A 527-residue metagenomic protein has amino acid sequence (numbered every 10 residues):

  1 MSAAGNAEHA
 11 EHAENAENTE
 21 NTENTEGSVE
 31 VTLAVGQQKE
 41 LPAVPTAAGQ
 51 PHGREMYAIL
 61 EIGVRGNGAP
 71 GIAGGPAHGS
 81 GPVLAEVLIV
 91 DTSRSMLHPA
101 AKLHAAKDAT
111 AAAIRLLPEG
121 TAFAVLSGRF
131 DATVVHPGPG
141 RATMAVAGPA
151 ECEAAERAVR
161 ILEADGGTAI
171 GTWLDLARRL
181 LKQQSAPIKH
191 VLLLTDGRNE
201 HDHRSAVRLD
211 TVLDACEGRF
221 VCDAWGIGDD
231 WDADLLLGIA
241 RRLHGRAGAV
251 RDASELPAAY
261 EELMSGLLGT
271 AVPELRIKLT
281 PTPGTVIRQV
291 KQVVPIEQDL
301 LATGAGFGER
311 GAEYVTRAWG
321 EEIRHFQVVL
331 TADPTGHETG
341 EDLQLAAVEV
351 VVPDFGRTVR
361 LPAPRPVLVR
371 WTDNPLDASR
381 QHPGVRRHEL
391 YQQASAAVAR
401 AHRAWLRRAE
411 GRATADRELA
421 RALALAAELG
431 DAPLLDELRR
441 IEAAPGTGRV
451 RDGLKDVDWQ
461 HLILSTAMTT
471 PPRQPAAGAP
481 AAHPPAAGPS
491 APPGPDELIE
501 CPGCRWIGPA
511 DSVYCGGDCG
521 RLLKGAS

Functional and structural regions predicted by a protein language model:
S2-A3, A7, T25, A34-V35 (+5 more regions): Exposed acidic/Ser/Thr-rich ligand/metal-binding surfaces
S2-N6, N24-A47, L279-T282, R288 (+3 more regions): Intrinsically disordered, low-complexity linkers and stems that provide flexible hinges in membrane-associated
A7-T25: Long, intrinsically disordered low-complexity tandem-repeat segments
V29-K39, M56, E61-G63, L88-I89 (+4 more regions): PAZ/PAZ-like end-binding module
P51, W319-E321, G508: Surface-exposed coil/turn segments at beta-strand junctions on protein surfaces, enriched
D210-V221, A233-P353: Acidic, polar loop-rich interaction surfaces within structured domains
A332-G516, R521-S527: Long, acidic serine/threonine- and proline-rich intrinsically disordered regions
